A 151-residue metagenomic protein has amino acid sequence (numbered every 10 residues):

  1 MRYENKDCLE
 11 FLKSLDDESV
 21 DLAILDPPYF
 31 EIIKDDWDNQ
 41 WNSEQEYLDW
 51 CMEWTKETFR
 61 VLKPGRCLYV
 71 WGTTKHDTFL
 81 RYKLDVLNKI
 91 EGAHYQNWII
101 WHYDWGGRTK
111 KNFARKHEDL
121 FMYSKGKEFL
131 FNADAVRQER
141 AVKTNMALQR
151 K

Functional and structural regions predicted by a protein language model:
M1-K151: Core catalytic lobe of class I
